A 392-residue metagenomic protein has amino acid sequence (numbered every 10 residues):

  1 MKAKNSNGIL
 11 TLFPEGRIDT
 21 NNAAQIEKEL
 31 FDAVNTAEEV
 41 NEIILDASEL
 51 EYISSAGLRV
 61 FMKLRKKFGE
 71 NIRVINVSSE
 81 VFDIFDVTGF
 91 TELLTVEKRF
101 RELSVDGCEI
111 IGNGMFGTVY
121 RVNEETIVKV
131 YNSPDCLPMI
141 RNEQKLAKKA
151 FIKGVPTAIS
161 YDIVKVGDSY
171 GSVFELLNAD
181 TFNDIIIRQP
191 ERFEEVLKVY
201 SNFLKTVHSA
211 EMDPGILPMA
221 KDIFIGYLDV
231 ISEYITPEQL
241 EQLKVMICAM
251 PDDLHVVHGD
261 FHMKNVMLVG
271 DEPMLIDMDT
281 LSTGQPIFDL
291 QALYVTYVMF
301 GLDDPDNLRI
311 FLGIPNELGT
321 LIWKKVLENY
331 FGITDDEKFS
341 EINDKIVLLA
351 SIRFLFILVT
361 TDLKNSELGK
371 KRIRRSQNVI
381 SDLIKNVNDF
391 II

Functional and structural regions predicted by a protein language model:
M1-F13: Short beta-strand/loop segment at the start of cytosolic alpha/beta domains
R17-L94: Amphipathic alpha-helical interaction surfaces in cytosolic regulatory modules
E102-I110: Conserved N-terminal boundary motif of the eukaryotic protein kinase catalytic domain
E109-I110, M115-P214, P251: ATP-binding pocket architecture of kinase catalytic cores
I111, T118-V122, K244-F288: Active-site acidic catalytic loop and adjacent metal/ATP-binding pocket of ATP-dependent phosphoryl transfer enzymes
S209-G259, M263-K264, V269: An alpha-helical support segment within catalytic cores of ATP-dependent transferases
L290-T334, L348-S366: Active-site activation/catalytic loop segments of kinase-like enzymes and analogous catalytic loops in related
E337, I352-I392: ATP/Mg2+ or Mg2+-diphosphate-binding catalytic cores that bind nucleotide phosphates or diphosphates via glycine-rich
